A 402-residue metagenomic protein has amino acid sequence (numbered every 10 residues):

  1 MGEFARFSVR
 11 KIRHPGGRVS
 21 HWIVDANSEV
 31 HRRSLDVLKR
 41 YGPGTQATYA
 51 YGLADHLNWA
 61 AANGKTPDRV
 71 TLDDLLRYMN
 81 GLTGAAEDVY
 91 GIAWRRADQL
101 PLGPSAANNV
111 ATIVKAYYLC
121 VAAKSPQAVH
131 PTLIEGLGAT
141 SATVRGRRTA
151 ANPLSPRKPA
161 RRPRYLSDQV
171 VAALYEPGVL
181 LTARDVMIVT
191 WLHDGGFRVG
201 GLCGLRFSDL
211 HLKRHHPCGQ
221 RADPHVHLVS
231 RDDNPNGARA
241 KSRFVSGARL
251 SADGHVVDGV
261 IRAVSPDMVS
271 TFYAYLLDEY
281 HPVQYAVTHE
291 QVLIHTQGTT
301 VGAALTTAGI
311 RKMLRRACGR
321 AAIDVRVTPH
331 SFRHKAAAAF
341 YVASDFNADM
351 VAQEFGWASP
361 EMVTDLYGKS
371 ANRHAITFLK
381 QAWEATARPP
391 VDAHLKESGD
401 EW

Functional and structural regions predicted by a protein language model:
E3, Q381-W402: C-terminal secondary-structure termini that scaffold catalytic or DNA-interacting sites
H31-T45, A54-T149, A173-E176: N-terminal core-binding DNA-recognition domain of tyrosine recombinases/integrases
N63, P282-V283, T300-G302, R311-Q353 (+2 more regions): Short, basic (Lys/Arg/His-rich) helix/loop patches that form interaction surfaces in the mid-to-C-terminal regions
A142-A172, N236-P266, Y285-H289: DNA breakage-rejoining catalytic core of tyrosine-based enzymes
D168-V199: Basic, Lys/Arg- and aromatic-enriched nucleic-acid-binding interface segment
G204-S270: Conserved tyrosine-mediated DNA breakage-rejoining catalytic core shared by Y-recombinases
D253-D324: Active-site/catalytic core of tyrosine-dependent DNA strand-transfer enzymes
F355-Q381, A387: Catalytic-site neighborhood detector that most strongly recognizes the C-terminal catalytic loop/helix of tyrosine
